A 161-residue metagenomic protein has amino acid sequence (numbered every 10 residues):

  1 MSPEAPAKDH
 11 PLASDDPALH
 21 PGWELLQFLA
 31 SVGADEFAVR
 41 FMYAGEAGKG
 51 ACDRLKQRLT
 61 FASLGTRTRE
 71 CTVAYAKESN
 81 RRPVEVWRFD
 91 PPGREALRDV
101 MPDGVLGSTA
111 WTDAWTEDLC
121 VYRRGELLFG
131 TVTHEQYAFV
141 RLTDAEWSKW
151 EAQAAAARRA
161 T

Functional and structural regions predicted by a protein language model:
M1-T161: Structured alpha/beta or helical-core interaction and ligand-binding surfaces enriched in interleaved
